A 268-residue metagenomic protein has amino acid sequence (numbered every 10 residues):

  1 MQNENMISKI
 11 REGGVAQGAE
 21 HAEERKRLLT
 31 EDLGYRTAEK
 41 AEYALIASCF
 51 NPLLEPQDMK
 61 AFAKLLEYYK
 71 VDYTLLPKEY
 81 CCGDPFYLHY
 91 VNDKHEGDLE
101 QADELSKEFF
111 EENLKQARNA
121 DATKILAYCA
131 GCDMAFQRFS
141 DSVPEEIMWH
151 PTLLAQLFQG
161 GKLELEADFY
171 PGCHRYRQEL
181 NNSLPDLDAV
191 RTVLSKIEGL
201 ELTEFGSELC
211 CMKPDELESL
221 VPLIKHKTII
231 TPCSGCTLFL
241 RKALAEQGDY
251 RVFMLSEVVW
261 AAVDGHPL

Functional and structural regions predicted by a protein language model:
M1-L268: Iron-sulfur cluster-binding electron-transfer modules in prokaryotic oxidoreductases
